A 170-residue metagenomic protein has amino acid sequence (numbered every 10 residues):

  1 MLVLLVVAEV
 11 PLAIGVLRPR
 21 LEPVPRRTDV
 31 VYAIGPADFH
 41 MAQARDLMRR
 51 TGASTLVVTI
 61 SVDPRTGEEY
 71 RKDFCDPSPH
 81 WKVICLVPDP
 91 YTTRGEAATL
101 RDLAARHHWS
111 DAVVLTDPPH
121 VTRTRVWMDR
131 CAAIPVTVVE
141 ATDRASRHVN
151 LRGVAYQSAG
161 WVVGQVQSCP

Functional and structural regions predicted by a protein language model:
M1-A13: Hydrophobic membrane-insertion alpha-helices, especially the h-region of bacterial N-terminal signal peptides
V16-A155: A structural signal for short, hydrophobic/glycine-enriched beta-strand patches
R147-P170: A transmembrane-helix-recognition feature enriched in membrane-embedded lipid enzymes and envelope glyco-/phospholipid
